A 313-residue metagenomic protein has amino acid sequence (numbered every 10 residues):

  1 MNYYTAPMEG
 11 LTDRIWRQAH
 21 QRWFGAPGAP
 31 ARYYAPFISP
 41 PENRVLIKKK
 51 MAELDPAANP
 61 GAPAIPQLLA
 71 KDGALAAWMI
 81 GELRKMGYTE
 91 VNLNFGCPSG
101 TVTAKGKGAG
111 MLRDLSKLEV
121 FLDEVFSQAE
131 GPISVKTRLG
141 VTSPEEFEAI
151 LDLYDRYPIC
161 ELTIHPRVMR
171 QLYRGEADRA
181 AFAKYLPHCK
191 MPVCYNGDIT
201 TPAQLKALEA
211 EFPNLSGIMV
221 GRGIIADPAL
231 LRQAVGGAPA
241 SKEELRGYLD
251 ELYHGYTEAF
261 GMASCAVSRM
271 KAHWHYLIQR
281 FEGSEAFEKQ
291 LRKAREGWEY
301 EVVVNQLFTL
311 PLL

Functional and structural regions predicted by a protein language model:
M1-L313: Flavin-dependent oxidoreductase catalytic cores
